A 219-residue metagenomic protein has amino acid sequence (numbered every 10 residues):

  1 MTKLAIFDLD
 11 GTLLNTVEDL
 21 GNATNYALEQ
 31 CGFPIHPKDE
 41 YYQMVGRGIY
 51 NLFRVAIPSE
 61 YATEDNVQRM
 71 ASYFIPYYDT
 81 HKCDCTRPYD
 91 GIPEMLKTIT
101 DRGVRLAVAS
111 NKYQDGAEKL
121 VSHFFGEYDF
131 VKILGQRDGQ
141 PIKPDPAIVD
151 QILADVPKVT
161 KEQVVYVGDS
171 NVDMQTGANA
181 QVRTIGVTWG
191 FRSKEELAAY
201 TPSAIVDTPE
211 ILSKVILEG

Functional and structural regions predicted by a protein language model:
M1-Q43: Active-site neighborhood of HAD-like aspartate-dependent phosphohydrolases
Q30-E60, D90: Alpha-helical substrate-recognition element adjacent to the catalytic core
V55-E94, R102: Metal-dependent phosphoesterase signature
D84-R87, Y113-Y166, N171-Q175, N179-A180 (+1 more regions): Substrate-recognition "cap/lid" segment bordering the active-site pocket of phosphatases
I92-S122: Substrate-recognition element of Asp-dependent hydrolases with the DxDx(T/V) motif
W189-A199: Short, glycine/polar-rich helix-capping loops at beta-to-alpha or helix-loop-helix junctions that flank or form
A204-T208: Short acidic-hydrophobic, aromatic-tinged amphipathic segments that line or gate anion-handling sites
